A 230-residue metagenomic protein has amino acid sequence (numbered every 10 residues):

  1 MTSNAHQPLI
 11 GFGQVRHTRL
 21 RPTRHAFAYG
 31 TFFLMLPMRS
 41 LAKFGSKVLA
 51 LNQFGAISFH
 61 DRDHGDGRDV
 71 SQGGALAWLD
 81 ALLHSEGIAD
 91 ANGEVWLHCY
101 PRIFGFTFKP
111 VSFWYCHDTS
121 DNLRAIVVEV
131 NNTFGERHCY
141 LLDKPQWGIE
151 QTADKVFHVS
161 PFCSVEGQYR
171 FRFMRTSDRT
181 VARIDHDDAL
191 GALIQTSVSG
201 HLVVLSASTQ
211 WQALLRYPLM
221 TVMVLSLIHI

Functional and structural regions predicted by a protein language model:
M1-I228: Mature, function-bearing regions of proteins
